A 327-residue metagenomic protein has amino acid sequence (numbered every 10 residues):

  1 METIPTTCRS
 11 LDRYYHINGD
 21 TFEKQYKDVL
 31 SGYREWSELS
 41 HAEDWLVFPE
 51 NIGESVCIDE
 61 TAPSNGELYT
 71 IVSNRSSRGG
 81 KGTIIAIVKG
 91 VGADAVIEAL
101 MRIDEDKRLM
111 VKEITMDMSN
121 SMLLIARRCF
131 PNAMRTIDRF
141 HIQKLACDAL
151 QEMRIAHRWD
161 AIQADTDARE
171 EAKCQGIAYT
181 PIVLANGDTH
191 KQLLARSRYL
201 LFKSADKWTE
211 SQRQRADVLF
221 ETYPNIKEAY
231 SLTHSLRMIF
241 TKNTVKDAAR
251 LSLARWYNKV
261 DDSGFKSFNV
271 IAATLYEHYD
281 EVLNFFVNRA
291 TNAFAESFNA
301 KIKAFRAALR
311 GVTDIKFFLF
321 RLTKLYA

Functional and structural regions predicted by a protein language model:
M1-T6, T241: Short, amphipathic alpha-helical "recognition" segments used to contact nucleic acids or chromatin
T6-R9, R158-W159, E170: Internal, well-ordered alpha/beta segment that forms a basic, Gly-enriched binding/recognition surface
S10-K27: Short, basic interhelical loop/turn and adjoining N-cap of the next helix at nucleic-acid- or acidic-partner-contacting
E23-E113, N120-I125: RNase H-like nuclease fold core
S31, N65-G66, R75-K81, E98 (+3 more regions): Acidic/histidine-rich catalytic cores and adjacent linkers of DNA breakage/strand-transfer/modification proteins
I58, F140, A295: Single, functionally critical "micro-switch" positions that shape active/binding sites and transmembrane helices
I142-Q163: Short alpha-helix plus adjacent loop in nuclease-associated cores
